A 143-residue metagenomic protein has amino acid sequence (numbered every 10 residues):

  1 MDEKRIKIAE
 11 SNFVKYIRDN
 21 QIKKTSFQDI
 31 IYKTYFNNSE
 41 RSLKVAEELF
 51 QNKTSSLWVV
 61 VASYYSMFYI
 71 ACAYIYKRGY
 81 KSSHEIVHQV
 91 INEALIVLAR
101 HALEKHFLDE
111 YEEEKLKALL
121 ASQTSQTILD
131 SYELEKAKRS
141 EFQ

Functional and structural regions predicted by a protein language model:
M1-Q143: Terminal alpha-helical segments
